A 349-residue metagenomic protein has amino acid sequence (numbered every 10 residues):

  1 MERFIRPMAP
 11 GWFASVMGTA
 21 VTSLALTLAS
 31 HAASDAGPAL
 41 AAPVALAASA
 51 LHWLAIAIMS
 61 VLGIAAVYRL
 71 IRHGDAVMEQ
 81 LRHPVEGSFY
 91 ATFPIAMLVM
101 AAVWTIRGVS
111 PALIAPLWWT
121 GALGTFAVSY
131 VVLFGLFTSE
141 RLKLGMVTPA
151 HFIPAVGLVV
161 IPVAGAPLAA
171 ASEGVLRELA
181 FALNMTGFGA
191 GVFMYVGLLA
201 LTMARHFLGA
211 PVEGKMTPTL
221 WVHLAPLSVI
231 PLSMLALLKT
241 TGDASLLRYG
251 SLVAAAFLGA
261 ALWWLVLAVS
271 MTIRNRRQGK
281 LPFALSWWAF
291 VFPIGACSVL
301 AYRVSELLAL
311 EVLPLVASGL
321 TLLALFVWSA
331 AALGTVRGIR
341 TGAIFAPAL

Functional and structural regions predicted by a protein language model:
M1-H31, A48, H52, G74-A102 (+8 more regions): Juxtamembrane helix-loop boundaries in multi-pass membrane proteins
A32-A39, E173-F181, T240-G250, R276-G279 (+1 more regions): Extracellular/periplasmic helix-loop-helix junctions in multi-pass membrane proteins
S49-G63, L113-A127, A182-G197, S251-A261 (+1 more regions): Structural signature of hydrophobic alpha-helical transmembrane segments
M59-R72, A122-L133, Y195-T202, W263-T272: Membrane-water interface of transmembrane alpha-helices
I71, M271-R274, A332-A348: Membrane-interface capping segments at transmembrane-helix boundaries
A102-T138: A generic, well-ordered mixed alpha/beta core segment in the N-terminal half of proteins
P116, H151-A268: Generic multipass alpha-helical transmembrane bundles of integral membrane proteins
